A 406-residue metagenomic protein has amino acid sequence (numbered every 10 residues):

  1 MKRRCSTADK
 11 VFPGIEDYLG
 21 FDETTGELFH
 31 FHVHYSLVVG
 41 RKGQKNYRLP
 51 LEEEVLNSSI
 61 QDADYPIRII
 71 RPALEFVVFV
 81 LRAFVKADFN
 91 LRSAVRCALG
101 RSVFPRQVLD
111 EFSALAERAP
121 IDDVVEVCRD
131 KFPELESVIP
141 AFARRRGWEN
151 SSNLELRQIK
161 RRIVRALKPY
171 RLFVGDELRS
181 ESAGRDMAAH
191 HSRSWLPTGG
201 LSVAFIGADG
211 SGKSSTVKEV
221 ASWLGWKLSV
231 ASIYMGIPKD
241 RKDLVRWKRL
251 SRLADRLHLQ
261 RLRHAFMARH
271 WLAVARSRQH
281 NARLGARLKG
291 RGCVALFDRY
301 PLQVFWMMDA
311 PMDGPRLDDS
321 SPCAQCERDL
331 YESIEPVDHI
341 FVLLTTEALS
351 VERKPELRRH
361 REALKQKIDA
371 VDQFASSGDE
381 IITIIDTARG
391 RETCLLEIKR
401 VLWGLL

Functional and structural regions predicted by a protein language model:
K2-L201: Conserved NTP-donor binding/palm subdomain of two-metal-ion nucleotidyltransferases/polymerases, i.e., the charged
S152-Q158, R162-Y170, D176, A348-L406: NTP-dependent small-molecule kinase module
F205: Hydrophobic anchor at the beta1->P-loop junction of P-loop NTPases
A208: P-loop (Walker A) phosphate-binding loop of NTP-binding proteins
K213: Conserved lysine of the Walker
T216: Hydrophobic positions on the alpha1 helix immediately C-terminal to the Walker A/P-loop
I237-P315: ATP-dependent small-molecule kinase phosphotransfer cores that center on conserved nucleotide phosphate-binding segments
R299-Q373, E380: A glycine- and Lys/Arg-enriched "phosphate-lid" helix/loop adjacent to the NTP-binding pocket of small-molecule kinases
